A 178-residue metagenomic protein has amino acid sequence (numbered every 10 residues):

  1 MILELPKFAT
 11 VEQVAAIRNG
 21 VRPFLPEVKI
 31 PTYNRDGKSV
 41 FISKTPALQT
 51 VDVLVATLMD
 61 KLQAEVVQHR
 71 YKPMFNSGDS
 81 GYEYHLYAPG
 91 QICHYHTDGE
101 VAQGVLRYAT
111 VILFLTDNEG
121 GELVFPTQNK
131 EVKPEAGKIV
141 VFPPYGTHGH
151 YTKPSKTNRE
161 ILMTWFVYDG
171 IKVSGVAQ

Functional and structural regions predicted by a protein language model:
M1-N76: Non-heme Fe(II)/2-oxoglutarate
A9, N76-D79, Q103-R107, P134 (+1 more regions): A generic fold-level signal
A9, V21, G99, L115 (+1 more regions): Short beta-strand segments enriched in hydrophobic/aromatic residues within well-folded beta-rich domains
N19, V67-G104: Non-heme Fe(II) oxygenase catalytic core, chiefly the N-lobe of the double-stranded beta-helix
Y84-L86, V101-E119, F166: Short, conserved beta-strand element in jelly-roll/cupin
R107, N118-Q178: Catalytic core of Fe(II)/2-oxoglutarate
